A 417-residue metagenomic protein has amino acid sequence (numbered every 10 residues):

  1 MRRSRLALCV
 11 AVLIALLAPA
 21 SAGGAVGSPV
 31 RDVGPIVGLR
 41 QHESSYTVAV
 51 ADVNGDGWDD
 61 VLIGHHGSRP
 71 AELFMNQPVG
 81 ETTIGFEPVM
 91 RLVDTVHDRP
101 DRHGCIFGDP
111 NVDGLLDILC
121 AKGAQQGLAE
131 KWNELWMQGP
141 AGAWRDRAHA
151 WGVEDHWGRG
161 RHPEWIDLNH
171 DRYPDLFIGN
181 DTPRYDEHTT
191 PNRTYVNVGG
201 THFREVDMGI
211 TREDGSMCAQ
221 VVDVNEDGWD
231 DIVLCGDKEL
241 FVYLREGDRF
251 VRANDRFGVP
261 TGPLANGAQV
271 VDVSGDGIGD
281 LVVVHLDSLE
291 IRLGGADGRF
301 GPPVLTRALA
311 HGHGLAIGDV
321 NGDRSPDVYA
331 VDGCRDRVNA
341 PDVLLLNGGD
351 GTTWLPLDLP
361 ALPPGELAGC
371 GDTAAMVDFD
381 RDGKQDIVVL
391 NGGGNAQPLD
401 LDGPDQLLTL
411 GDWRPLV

Functional and structural regions predicted by a protein language model:
M1-C9: Bacterial N-terminal signal peptides that target proteins for export
C9-P19: Bacterial N-terminal signal peptides
G23-D32, R69-V89, A129-R147, D186-V206 (+4 more regions): Beta-propeller blade repeat segments, especially FG-GAP/WD-type strand-to-loop junctions in 6- to 7-bladed propeller
I36-V48, V93-I106, W151-E164, G209-Q220 (+4 more regions): Repeat-based blade/solenoid architectures
V37-H66: Beta-strand-rich domains and repeat architectures in extracellular enzymes and scaffolds, especially beta-propellers
D52-N54, W58, P78, D109-L115 (+11 more regions): Calcium-coordinating acidic loop motifs
W58-H65, L115-K122, L176-D181, D231-G236 (+3 more regions): Hydrophobic beta-strand segments that make up the repeating blades of beta-propeller and related beta-repeat
A148-Y195, F203-F241, P263-Q269: Solenoidal tandem-repeat scaffolds enriched in leucines and small polar residues
